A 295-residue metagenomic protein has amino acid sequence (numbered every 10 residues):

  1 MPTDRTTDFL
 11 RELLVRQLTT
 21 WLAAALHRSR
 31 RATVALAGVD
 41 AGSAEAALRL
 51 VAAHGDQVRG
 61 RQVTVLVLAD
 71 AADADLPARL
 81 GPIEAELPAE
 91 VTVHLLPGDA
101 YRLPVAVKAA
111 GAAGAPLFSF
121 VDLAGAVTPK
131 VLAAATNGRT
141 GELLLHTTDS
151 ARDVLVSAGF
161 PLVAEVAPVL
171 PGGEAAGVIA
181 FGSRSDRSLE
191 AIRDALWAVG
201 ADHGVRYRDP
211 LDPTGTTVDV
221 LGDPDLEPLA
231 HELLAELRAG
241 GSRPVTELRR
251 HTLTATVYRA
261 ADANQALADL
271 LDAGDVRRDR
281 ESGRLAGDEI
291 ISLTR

Functional and structural regions predicted by a protein language model:
M1-R61, V245-T246, T256-V276, R280 (+1 more regions): S-adenosyl-L-methionine
L13, R79, D153-S157: Amphipathic alpha-helical segments that form well-ordered structural scaffolds and often line/cohere around active
A32-L36, R61-L68, V91-H94, A115-S119 (+1 more regions): Hydrophobic beta-strand segments of well-ordered beta-sheets in folded domains
A37-A41, L68-A72, G98-A100, F120-G125 (+1 more regions): Structural motif
G42-R49, A74-G81, T128-L132, R193 (+1 more regions): A short acidic (Asp/Glu
L50-P82: Membrane helical hairpin/interfacial module
A72-A115: S-adenosyl-L-methionine
P104, K108-L117, A124-R280, A286-T294: Class I S-adenosyl-L-methionine
